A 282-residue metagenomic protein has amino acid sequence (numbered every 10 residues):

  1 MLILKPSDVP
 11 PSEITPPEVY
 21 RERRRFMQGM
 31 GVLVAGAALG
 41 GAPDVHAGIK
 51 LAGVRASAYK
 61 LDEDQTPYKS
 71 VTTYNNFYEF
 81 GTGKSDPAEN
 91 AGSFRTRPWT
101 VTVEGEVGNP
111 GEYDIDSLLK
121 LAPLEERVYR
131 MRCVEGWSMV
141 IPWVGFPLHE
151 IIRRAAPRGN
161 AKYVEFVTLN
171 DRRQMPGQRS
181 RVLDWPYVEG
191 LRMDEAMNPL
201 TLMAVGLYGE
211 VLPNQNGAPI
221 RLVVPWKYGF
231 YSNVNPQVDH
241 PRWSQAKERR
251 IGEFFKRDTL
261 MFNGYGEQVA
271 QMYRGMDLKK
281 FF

Functional and structural regions predicted by a protein language model:
M1-E22, V34-A35: N-terminal secretory signal peptides
M1-L4, L39, D44-I49, F282: Basic/polar N-terminal segments that are highly enriched at the extreme N-terminus, encompassing both cleavable
P6, R24-F26, D258: Positively charged, low-complexity intrinsically disordered regions
E22, M30-V34, V71-T72, N216: Generic hydrophobic/packing signal
R24-V34, H149-R153, V167: Short, well-ordered alpha-helical packing segments
R25-A47, L222: N-terminal export signals
G48-F282: Structured, non-membrane catalytic/scaffold regions adjacent to prosthetic-group chemistry
